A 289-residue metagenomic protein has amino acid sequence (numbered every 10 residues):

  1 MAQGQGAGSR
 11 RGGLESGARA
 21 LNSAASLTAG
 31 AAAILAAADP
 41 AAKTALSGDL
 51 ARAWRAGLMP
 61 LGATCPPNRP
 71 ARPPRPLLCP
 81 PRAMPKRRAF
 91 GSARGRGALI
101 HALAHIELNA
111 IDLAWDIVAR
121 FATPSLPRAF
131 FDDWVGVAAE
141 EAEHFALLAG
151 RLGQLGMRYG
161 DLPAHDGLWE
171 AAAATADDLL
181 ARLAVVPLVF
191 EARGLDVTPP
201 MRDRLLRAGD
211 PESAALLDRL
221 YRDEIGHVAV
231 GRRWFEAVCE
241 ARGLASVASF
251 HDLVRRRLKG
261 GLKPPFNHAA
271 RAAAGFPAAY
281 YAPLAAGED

Functional and structural regions predicted by a protein language model:
A2-G4, G13-D289: Non-heme di-metal
